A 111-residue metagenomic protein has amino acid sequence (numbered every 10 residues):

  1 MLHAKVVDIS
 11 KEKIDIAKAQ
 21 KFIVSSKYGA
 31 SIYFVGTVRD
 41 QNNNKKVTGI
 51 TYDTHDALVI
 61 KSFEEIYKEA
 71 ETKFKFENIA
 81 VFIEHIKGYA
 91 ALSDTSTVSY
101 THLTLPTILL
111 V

Functional and structural regions predicted by a protein language model:
M1-S96: N-terminal, polar/charged subdomain of small-to-medium soluble alpha/beta proteins
T101-T107: Conserved small/polar residues in nucleotide/adenosyl-binding loops
